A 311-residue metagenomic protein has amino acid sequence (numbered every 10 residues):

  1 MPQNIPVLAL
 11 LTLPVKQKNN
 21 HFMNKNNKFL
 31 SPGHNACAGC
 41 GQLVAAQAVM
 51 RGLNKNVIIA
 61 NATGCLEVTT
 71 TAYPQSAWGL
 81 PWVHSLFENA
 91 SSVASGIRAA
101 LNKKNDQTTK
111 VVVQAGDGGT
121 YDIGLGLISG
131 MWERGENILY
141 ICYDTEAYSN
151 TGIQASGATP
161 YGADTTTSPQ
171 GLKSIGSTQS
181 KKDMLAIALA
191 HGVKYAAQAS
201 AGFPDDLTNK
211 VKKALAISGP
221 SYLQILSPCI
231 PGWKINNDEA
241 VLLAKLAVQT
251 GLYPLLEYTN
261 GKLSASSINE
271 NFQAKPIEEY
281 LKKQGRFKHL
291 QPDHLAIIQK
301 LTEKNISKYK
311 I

Functional and structural regions predicted by a protein language model:
M1-N20: N-terminal amphipathic/basic-hydrophobic helices that include classical n-h-c signal peptides and signal-anchor
N20-Y140, I153, A158-A163, S177: Cofactor-binding active-site loop characterized by glycine-rich and histidine/acidic residues
N24-K25, G33, D106-T108, G157-K213: Conserved thiamine diphosphate
N27, G39, L43, F87-S91 (+5 more regions): Electropositive phosphate-/nucleotide-binding environments in soluble metabolic enzymes
L66-E67, T145-N150, I230-G232: Short gly/pro/ser/thr-enriched loop/turn and capping motifs at secondary-structure boundaries
C142, A197-A199, Y222-L226: Short, conserved beta-strand edge motifs with alternating hydrophobic and charged residues
Q154-Y161, P204, V211-S218, K234-L246: Short, surface-exposed, charged loop/turn segments at secondary-structure junctions
S227-I311: Flexible, low-complexity linker and terminal segments
